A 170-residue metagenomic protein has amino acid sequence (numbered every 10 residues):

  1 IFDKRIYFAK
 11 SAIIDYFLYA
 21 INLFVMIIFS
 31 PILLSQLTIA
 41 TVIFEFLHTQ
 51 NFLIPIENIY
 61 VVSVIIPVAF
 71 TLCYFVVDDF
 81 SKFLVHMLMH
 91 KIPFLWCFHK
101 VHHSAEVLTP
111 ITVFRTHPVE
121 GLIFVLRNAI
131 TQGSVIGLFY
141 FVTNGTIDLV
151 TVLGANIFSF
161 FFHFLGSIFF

Functional and structural regions predicted by a protein language model:
I1-D15, T38-N58: Membrane-helix interface linkers and caps
A20-L33, F52, I56-F170: Membrane-embedded catalytic scaffold of the fatty acid hydroxylase/desaturase
